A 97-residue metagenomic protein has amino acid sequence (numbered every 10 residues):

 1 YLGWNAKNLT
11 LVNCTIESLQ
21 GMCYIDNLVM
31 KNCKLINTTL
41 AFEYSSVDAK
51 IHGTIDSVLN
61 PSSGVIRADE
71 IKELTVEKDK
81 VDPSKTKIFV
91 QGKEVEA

Functional and structural regions predicted by a protein language model:
Y1-A97: Long, distal/terminal scaffolding or interaction modules with repetitive or compositionally biased sequence
